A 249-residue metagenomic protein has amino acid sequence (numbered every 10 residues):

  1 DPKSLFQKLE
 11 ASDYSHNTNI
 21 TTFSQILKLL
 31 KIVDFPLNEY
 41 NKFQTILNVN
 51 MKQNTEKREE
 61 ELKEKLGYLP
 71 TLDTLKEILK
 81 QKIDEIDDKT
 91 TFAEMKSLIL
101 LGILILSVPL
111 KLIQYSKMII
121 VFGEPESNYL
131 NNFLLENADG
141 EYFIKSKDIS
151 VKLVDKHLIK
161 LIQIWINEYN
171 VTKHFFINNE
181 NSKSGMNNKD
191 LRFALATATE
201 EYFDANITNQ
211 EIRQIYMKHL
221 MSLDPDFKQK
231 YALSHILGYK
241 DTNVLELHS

Functional and structural regions predicted by a protein language model:
D1, T45, Q114-E124, Y216-H219 (+1 more regions): Amphipathic alpha-helical scaffolding segments
D1-L47, Q210-I215, L237-G238: Non-catalytic DNA-binding core/recognition domains of DNA-processing enzymes
N38-E85, N181-S182: Flexible interdomain linker/hinge and immediately adjacent N-terminus of the catalytic tyrosine-recombinase domain
L72-L112: Basic, Lys/Arg- and aromatic-enriched nucleic-acid-binding interface segment
E94, I103-G123, L223-K228, L237-Y239: A short, glycine-centered helix-capping/turn motif at helix boundaries that positions DNA-contacting or catalytic
K117-I159: Conserved tyrosine-mediated DNA breakage-rejoining catalytic core shared by Y-recombinases
S150-Y216, M221: Active-site/catalytic core of tyrosine-dependent DNA strand-transfer enzymes
N206, P225-H248: Short, polar N-cap/turn motifs at the start of nucleic acid-interacting alpha helices
